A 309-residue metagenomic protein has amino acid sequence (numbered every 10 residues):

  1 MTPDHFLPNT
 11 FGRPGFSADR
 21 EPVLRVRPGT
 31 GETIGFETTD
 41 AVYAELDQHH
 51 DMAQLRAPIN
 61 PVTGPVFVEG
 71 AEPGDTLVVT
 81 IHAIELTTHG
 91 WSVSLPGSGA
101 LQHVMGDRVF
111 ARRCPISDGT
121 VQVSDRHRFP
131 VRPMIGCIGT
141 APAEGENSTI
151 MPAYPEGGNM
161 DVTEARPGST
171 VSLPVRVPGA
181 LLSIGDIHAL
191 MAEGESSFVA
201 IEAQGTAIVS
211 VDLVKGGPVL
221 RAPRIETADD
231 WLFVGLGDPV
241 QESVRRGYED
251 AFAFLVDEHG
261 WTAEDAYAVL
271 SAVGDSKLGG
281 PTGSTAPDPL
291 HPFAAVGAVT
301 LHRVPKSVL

Functional and structural regions predicted by a protein language model:
M1-L55: N-terminal, Lys/Arg-enriched amphipathic/low-complexity engagement segments that precede the first folded domain
L7-A18, L55-T63, S148-E156, A251: Short, structured beta-strand/loop micro-motifs enriched in basic residues and often containing a Trp
V26-P28, V68-A71, A165: Short, well-ordered loop/turn sites that connect or cap secondary structure elements
G29-G31, G74, G168: Loop/turn positions that initiate beta-strands
I34-F36, T76-V79, L173: A generic structural signal for residues embedded in beta-strands
A41-M52, I84-S94, G179-A189, G279-T282: Short, Lys/Arg- and Gly-enriched loop/turn segments at beta-strand edges
A83-P167, S172: Intrinsically disordered, low-complexity linker/loop segments enriched in Gly/Pro and charged/polar residues
V131-N159, T163-E242, R246-G247, F252: Conserved mixed alpha/beta catalytic, RNA-binding, or beta-rich assembly cores of soluble enzyme, regulatory
